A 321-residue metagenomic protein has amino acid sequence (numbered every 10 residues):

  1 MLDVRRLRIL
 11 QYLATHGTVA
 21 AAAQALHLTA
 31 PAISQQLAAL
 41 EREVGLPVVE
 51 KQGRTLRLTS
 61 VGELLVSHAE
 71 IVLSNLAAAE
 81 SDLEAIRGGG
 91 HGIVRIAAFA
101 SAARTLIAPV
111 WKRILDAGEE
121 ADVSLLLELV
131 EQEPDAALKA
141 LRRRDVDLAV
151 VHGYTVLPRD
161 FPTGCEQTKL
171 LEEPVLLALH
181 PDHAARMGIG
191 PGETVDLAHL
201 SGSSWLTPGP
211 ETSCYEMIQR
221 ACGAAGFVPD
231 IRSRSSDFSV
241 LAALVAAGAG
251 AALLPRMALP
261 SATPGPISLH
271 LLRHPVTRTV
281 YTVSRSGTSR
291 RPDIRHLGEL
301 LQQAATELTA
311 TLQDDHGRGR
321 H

Functional and structural regions predicted by a protein language model:
Q11-P31: Short helix-boundary/capping micro-motifs
E41-E63: A short LG(V/I)-centered, amphipathic sequence patch enriched for acidic residue(s) preceding the LG motif
G92-P158: Central regulatory/effector-binding core of bacterial HTH transcription factors
L106, A178, I267-Q313, G317-R320: A late-sequence structural motif
E133-L138, R142-V146, H152, T207 (+1 more regions): Hydrophobic hinge/microswitch elements
H152, M187-L197, S201-A225, R290-G298 (+1 more regions): Secondary-structure junction motif
R159-K169, E173, S239-G287: Beta-alpha-beta core module
T163-W205: Flexible hinge/capping segments at coil-to-helix
